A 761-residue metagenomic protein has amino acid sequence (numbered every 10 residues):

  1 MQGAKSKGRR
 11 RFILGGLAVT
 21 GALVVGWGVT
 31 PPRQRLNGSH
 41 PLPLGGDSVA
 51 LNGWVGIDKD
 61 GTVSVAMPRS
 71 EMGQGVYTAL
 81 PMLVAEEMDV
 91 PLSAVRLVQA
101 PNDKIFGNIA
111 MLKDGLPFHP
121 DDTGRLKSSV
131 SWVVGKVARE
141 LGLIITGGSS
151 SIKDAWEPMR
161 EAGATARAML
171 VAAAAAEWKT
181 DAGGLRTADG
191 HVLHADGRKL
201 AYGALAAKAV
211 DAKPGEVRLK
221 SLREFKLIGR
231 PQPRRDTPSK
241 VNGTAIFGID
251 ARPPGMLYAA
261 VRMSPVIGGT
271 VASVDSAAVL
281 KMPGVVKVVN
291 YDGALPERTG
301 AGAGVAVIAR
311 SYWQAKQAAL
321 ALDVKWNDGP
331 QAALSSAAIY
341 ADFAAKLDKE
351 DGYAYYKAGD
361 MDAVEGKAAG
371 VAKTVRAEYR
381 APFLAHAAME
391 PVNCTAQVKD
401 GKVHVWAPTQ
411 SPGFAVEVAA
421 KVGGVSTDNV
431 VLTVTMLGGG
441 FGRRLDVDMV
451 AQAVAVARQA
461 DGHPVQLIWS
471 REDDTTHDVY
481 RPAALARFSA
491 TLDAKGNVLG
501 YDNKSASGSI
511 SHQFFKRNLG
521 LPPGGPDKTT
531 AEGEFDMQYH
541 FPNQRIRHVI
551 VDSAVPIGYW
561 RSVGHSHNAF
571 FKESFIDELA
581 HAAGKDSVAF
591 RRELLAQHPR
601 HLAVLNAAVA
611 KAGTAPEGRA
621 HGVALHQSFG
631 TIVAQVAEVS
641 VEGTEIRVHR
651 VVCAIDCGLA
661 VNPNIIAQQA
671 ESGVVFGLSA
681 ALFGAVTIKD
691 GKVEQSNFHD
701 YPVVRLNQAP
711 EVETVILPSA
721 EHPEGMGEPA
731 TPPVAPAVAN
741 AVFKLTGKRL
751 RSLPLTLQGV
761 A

Functional and structural regions predicted by a protein language model:
Q2-A761: Cofactor-binding beta-sheet edge motifs in enzyme active sites
